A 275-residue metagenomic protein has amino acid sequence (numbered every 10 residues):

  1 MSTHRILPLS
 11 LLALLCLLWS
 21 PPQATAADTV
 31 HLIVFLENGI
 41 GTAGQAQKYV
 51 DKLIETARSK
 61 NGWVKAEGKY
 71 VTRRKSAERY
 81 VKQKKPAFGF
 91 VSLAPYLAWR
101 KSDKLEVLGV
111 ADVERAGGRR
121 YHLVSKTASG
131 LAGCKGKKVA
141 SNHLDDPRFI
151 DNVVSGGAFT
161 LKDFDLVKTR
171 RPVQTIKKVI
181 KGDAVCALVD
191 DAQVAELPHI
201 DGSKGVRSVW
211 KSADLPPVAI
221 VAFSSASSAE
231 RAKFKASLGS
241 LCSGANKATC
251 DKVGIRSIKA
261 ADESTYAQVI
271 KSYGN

Functional and structural regions predicted by a protein language model:
P8-L18: Bacterial N-terminal signal peptides
W19-A26: Sec/Tat signal peptide C-region and signal peptidase I cleavage site
A27-L97: Extracytoplasmic small-molecule ligand-binding "clamshell" domains of the periplasmic binding protein/Venus flytrap
T29-G39, V113-L123, D201-C242, A248-N275: Periplasmic-binding protein-like
F35-K60, A94, G117-K177, K181 (+3 more regions): Bilobed "Venus flytrap"/periplasmic-binding protein-like clamshell domains and structurally analogous long
E67-R79, D165-K177, D214-P216: Short helix-initiation/N-cap motifs at beta->coil->alpha
V71, S76-G133, D145-P147: Acidic, polar ligand-binding/catalytic clefts
F90-S102, I180-S208: A ligand-binding cleft/hinge motif common to bilobed small-molecule-binding domains
